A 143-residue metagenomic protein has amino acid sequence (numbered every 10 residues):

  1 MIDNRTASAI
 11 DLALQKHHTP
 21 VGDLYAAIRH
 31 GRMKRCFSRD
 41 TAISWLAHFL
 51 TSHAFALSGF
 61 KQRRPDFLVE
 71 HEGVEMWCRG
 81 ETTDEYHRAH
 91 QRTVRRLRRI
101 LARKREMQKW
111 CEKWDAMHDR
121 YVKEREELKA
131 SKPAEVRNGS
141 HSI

Functional and structural regions predicted by a protein language model:
M1-I143: Intrinsically disordered, low-complexity linkers and terminal regions that flank or interleave Cys/His-based
